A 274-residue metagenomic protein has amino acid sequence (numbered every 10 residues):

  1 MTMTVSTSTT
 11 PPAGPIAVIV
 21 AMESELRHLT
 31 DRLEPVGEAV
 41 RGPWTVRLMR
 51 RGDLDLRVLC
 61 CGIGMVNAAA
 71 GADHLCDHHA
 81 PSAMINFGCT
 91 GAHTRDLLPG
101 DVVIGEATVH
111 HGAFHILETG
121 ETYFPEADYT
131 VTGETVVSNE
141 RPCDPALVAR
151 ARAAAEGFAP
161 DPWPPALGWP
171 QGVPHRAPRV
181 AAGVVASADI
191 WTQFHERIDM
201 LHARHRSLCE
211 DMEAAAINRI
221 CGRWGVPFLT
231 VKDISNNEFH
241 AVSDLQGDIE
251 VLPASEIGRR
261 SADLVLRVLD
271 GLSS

Functional and structural regions predicted by a protein language model:
T4-H79: N-terminal short beta-loop-beta anion/metal-coordinating cradle
R32, A146-D161, I220, D263-L272: Generic non-transmembrane alpha-helical segments
L56-I63, A182-A186, V231: Active-site-proximal beta-strand elements of phosphoester/diester hydrolases
S82-I85: Structural motif
T94-R204: Mid-sequence, gly/pro-rich, charge-dense loop/helix-turn segments that line enzyme active sites
A186-S243: A C-terminal functional module that forms or caps the active site or interfaces directly with catalytic machinery
E238-S274: His/Asp/Glu-rich mid-to-C-terminal helical/loop segments that flank catalytic regions of hydrolases
